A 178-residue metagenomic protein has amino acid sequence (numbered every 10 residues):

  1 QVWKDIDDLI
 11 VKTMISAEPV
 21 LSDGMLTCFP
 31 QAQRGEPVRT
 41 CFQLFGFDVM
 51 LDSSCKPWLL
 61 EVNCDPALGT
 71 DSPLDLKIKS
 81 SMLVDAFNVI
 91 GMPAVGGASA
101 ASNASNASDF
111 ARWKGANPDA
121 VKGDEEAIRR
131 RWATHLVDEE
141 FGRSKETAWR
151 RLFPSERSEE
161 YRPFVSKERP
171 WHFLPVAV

Functional and structural regions predicted by a protein language model:
Q1-F45, M50-S54, W58, N63-V178: Acidic, PEST-like segments
